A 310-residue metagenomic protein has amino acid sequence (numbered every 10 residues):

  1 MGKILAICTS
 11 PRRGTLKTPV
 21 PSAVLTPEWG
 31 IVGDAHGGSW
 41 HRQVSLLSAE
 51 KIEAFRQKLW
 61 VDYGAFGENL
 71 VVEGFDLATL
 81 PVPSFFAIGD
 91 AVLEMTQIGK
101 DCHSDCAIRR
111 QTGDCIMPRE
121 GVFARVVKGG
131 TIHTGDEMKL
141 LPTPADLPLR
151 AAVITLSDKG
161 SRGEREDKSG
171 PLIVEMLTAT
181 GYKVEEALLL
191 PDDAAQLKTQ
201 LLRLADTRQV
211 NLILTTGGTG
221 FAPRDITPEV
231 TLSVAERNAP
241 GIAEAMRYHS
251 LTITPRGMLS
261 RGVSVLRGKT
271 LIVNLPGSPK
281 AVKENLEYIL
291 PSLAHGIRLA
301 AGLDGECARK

Functional and structural regions predicted by a protein language model:
M1-V92, Q97-G99, T131: Electropositive, beta-rich accessory/interaction domains or terminal extensions that provide binding surfaces
T15-T18, H36-S39, C115-P118, P144-L147 (+4 more regions): Solvent-exposed alpha-helices and their adjacent loops that cap or buttress functional pockets in soluble metabolic
A65-F75, D114-V127: Short, structured beta-strand/loop micro-motifs enriched in basic residues and often containing a Trp
E73-I108, R237-S264: Mid-chain, well-packed structural core segment of small domains
G121-P144: Well-ordered alpha/beta subsegment
D146-D192: Glycine-rich phosphate/diphosphate-binding loop of Rossmann-like nucleotide-binding domains
T178, V184-T215, G220-V234: N-terminal small/polar loop signature for handling phosphorylated ligands or for N-terminal nucleophile
T227-K310: Proline/glycine-rich low-complexity loops and linkers
